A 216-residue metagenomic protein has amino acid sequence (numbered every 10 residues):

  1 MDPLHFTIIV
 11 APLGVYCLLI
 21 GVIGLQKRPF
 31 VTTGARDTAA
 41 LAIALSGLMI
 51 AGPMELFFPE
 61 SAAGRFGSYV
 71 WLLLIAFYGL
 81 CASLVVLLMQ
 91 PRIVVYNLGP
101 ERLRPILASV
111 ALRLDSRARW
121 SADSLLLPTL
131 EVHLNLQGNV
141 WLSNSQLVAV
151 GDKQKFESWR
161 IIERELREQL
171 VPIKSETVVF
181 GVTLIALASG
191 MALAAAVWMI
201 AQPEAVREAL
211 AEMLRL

Functional and structural regions predicted by a protein language model:
I8-K27: N-terminal signal-anchor/start-transfer transmembrane helix
F30-L48: Loop-to-helix transition at the N-terminal end of transmembrane alpha-helices
L48-E60, D115-R117, L193-M199: Hydrophobic alpha-helical transmembrane segments in multi-pass integral membrane proteins
A51-R92: Transmembrane alpha-helices and immediately adjacent membrane-cytoplasm interface residues in multi-pass integral
A82-L126: Canonical alpha-helical transmembrane segment with a positive-inside/aromatic-interface signature
L136, S143-K174: Extended, hydrophilic extramembrane loops/domains of integral membrane proteins
F180-Q202: Final/C-terminal transmembrane alpha-helix of multipass membrane proteins
A195-L216: Juxtamembrane boundary at the C-terminal end of a transmembrane helix
